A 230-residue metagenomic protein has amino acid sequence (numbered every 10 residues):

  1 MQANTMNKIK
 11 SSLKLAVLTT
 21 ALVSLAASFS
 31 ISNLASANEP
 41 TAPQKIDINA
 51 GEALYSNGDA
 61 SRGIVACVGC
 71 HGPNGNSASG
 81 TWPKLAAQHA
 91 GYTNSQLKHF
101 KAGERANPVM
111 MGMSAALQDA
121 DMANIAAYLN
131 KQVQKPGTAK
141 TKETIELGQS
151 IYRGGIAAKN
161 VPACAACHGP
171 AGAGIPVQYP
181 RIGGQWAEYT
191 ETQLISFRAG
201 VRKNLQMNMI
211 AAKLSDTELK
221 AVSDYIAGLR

Functional and structural regions predicted by a protein language model:
N4-A21: Bacterial N-terminal signal peptides that target proteins for export
L22-L34: C-terminal segment of classical bacterial N-terminal signal peptides
A35-G63, K131-A157: Electrostatic cytochrome c docking/interface patches
I46-G58, R62-G103: The feature marks the first
I46-L54, Y92-S95, V109-G112, N124 (+4 more regions): Extracytoplasmic/secreted proteins, especially bacterial periplasmic and envelope-associated proteins
E52-V68, A90, R153-A165, V177-T192: Sequence context surrounding c-type heme c attachment/ligation sites in exported
I64-P73, I125, V161-P170, V222: The canonical Cys-X-X-Cys-His
G69, A78-K84, H99-K140, I175-R181 (+1 more regions): Axial heme c-ligation environment in periplasmic c-type cytochrome domains
